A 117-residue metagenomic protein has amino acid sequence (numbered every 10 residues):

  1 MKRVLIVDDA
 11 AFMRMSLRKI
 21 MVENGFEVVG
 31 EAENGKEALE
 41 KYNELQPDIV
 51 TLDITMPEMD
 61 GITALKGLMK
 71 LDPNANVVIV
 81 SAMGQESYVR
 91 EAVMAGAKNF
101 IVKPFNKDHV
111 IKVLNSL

Functional and structural regions predicted by a protein language model:
V7-D8, A32, V50: Conserved sequence signature across two-component system core domains
A11-G30: Two-component/phosphorelay signaling modules centered on CheY-like receiver
N34-E37, D60-T63: Acidic catalytic/metal-coordinating carboxylates
L45-T51: Active-site beta3 strand of CheY-like receiver
M56: Receiver (REC) domain active-site loop signature in two-component systems and cognate sites in sensor histidine kinases
F105-L114: C-terminal output helix
